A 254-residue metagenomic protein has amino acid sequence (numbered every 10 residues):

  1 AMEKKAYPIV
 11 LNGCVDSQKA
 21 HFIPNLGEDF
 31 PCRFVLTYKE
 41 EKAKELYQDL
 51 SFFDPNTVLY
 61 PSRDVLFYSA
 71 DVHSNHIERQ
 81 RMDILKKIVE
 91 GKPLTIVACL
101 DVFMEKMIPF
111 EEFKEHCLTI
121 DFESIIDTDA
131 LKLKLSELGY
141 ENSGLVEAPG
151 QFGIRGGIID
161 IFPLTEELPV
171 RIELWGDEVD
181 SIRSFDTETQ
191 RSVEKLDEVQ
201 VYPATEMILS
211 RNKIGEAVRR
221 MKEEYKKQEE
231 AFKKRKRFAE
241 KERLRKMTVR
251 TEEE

Functional and structural regions predicted by a protein language model:
A1-E254: ASCE RecA-like P-loop NTPase motor cores that couple ATP hydrolysis to mechanical translocation on nucleic acids
